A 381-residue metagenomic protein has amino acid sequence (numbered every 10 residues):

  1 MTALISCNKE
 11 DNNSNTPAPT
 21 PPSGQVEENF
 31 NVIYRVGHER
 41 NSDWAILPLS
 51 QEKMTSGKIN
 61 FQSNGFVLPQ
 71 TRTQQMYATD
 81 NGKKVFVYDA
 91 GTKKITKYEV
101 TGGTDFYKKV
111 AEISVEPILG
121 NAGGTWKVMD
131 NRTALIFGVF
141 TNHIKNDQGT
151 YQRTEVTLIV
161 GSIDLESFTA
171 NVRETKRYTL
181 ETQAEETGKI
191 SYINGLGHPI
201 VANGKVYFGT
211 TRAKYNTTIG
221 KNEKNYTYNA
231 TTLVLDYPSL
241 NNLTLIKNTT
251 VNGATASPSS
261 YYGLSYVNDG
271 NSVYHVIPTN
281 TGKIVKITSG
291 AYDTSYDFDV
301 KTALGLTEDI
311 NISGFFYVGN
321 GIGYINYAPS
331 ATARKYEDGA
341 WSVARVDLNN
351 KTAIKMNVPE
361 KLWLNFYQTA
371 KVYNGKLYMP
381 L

Functional and structural regions predicted by a protein language model:
M1-V32: Bacterial Sec-dependent N-terminal signal peptides
G37-S42, G91-K94, F140-T154, A213-T218 (+2 more regions): Short glycine/acidic-enriched loop and turn motifs that connect beta-strands
I46-L165: Post-signal peptide N-terminal segment of secreted/secretory-pathway proteins
I46-Q51, Y151-S167, K221-L240, G282-Y292 (+1 more regions): Beta-propeller blade signature
T55-L68, D105-I118, S167-T187, N241-N252 (+2 more regions): Beta-propeller fold detector
F66-D80, E116-N131, S191-H198, G253-V267 (+2 more regions): Repeated scaffold domains used in trafficking and secretory/extracellular systems, primarily beta-propellers
T179-A331: Acidic, serine/threonine- and glycine-rich low-complexity intrinsically disordered segments that serve as flexible
D309-L381: Loop/turn-rich, solvent-exposed surfaces of beta-rich toroidal or solenoidal domains
